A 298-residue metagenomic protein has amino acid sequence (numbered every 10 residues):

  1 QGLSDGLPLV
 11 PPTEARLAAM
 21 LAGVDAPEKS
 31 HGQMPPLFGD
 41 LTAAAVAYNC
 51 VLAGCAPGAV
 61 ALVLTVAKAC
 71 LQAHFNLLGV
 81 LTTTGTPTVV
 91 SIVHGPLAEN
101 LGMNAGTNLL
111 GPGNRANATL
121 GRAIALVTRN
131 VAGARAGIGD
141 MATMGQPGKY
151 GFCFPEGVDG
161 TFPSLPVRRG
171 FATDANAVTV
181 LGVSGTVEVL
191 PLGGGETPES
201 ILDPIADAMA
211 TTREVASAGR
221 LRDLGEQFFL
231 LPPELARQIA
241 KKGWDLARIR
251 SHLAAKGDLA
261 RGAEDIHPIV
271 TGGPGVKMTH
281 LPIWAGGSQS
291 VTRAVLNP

Functional and structural regions predicted by a protein language model:
Q1-P298: Non-transmembrane, aqueous-exposed alpha-helical and coiled segments at domain scale
